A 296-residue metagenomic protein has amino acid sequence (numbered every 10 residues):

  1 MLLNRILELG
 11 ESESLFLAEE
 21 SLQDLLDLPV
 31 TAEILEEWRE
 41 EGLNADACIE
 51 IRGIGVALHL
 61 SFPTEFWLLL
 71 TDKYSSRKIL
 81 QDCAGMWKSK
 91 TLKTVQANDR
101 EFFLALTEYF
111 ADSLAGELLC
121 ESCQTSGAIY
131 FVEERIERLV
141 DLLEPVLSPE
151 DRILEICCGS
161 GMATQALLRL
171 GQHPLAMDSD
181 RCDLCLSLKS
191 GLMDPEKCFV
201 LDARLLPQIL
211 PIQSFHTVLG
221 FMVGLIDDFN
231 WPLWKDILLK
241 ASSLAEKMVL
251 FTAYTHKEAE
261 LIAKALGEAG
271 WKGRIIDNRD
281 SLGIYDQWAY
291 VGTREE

Functional and structural regions predicted by a protein language model:
L2-L106: N-terminal accessory interaction module
L92-P145: Class I SAM-dependent methyltransferase Rossmann-like catalytic core, especially the SAM/SAH-binding loop
P149-G159: Conserved class I S-adenosyl-L-methionine
S160-Q172: Conserved SAM-binding loop of SAM-dependent methyltransferases across substrates and taxa, primarily the Class I
D194-L205: Conserved SAM-binding strand-loop segment of SAM-dependent methyltransferases
F215-W231: A short SAM/SAH-binding and catalytic strip from SAM-dependent methyltransferases
P232-K247: A short glycine-rich, Lys/Arg-flanked "PGG" loop and its adjoining helix->strand segment in the class I
A245-T255: Conserved beta-strand signature within the Rossmann-like core of class I S-adenosyl-L-methionine
